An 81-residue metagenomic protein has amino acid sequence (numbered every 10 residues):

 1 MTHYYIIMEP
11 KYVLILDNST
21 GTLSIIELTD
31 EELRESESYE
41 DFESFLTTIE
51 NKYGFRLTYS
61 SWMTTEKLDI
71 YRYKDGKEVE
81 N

Functional and structural regions predicted by a protein language model:
M1-P10, Y73-N81: Short intrinsically disordered terminal tails
T2-S38: N-terminal acidic leader/helix
F42-N81: Short, mixed-charge low-complexity intrinsically disordered segments
